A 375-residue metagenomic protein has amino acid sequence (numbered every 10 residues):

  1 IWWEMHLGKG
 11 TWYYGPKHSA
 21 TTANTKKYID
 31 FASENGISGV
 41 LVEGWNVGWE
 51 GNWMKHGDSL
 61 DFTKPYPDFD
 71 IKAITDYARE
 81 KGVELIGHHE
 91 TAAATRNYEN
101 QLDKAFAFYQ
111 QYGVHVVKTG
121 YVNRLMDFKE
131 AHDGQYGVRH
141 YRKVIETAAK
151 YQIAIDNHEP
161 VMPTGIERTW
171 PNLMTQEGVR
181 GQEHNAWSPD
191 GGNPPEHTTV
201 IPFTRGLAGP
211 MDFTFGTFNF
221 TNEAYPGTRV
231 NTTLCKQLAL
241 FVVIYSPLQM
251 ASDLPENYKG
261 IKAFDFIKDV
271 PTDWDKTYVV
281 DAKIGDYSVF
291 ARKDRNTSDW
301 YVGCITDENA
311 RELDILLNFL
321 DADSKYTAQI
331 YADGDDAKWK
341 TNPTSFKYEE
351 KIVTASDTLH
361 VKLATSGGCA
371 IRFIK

Functional and structural regions predicted by a protein language model:
I1-D30, N35, G39: An acidic-aromatic substrate-binding cleft motif
M5, T91, T306-E308: Residue-level signal for short, function-critical loop segments
G10, E50, A251-D253, R372: Short helix/loop capping segments that flank catalytic or ligand/cofactor-binding pockets
N24-G44, R292, D299-E308, V361-R372: C-terminal substrate/ligand-recognition segments
K27, F31-E34, Y77, F108 (+2 more regions): A generic secondary-structure signal
E43-E223, G227-R229: Aromatic- and carboxylate-enriched substrate-binding clefts and catalytic-loop regions of carbohydrate-active enzymes
V144, Y151-I153, N157-Q329, D333-A337: Active-site-proximal substrate-binding groove within the catalytic cores of carbohydrate-active enzymes
T306-K375: C-terminal beta-sandwich/jelly-roll accessory domains of carbohydrate-active enzymes
